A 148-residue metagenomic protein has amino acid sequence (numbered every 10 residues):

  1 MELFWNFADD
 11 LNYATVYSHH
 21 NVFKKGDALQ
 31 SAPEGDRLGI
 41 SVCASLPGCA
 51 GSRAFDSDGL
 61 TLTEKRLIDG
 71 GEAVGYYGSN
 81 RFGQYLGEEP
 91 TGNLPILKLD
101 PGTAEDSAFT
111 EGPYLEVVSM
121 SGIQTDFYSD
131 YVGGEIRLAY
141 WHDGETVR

Functional and structural regions predicted by a protein language model:
M1-D27: Active-site pocket-lining segments that scaffold enzyme catalytic pockets across diverse folds
A28-R148: Dual-mode signal for accessory low-complexity, basic/Gly-rich regions
